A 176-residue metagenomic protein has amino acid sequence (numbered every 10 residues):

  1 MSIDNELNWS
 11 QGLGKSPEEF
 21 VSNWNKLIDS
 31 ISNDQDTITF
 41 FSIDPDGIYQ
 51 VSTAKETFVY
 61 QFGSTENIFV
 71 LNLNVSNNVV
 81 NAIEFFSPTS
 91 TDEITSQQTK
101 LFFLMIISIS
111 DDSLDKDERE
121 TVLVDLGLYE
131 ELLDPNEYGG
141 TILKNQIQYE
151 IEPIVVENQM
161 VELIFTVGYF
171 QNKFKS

Functional and structural regions predicted by a protein language model:
M1-F41, G47: N-terminal low-complexity, Pro/Thr/Ser-rich intrinsically disordered segments that act as propeptides or flexible
N33-L73, D115-P153: A cross-family detector of function-defining hotspots
T57, V79-V80, E137-G139, E157-I164: A generic structural signal for beta-strand entry/edge sites
G63-T65, F85-S90, I164-K173: Secondary-structure transition/turn motif
N67-E130: Long, charged/polar, surface-exposed segments that mediate recognition or autoinhibition
I142-S176: Short, charged interaction patches at domain edges and termini
